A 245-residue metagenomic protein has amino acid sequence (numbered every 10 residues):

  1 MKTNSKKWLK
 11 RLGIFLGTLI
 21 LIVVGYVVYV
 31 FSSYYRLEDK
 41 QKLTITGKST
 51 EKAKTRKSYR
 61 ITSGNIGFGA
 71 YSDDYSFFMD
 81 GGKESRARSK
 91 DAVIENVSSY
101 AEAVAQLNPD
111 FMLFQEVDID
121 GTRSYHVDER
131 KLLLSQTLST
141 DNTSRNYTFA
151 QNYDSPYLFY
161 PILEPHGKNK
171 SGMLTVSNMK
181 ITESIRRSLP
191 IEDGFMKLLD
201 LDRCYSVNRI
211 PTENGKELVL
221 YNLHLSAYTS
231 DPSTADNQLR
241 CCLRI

Functional and structural regions predicted by a protein language model:
K2-K131, S135-Q136, F149-Y160, E164-G167: N-terminal, active-site-proximal structural segment of metallo-dependent hydrolase catalytic domains
K83-S89, V117-G121, L189-K197, H224-S233: Surface-exposed cleft-lining segments at the edges of enzyme active sites
S135-T140, G167-S184, P211: Conserved beta strand-loop-helix elements of the APE1-like EEP
N146-D154, S184-P190: Conserved S-adenosyl-L-methionine
P165, K197-L201: Replace "Gram-negative outer membrane beta-barrel proteins" with "bacterial and organellar outer membrane beta-barrel
K170-M173, L201-V207: Short hydrophobic/aromatic beta-strand or adjacent loop that forms the aromatic wall/cage of a ligand/substrate-binding
C204-Y221, D231-I245: His/acidic metal-ligating clusters that form di-metal
